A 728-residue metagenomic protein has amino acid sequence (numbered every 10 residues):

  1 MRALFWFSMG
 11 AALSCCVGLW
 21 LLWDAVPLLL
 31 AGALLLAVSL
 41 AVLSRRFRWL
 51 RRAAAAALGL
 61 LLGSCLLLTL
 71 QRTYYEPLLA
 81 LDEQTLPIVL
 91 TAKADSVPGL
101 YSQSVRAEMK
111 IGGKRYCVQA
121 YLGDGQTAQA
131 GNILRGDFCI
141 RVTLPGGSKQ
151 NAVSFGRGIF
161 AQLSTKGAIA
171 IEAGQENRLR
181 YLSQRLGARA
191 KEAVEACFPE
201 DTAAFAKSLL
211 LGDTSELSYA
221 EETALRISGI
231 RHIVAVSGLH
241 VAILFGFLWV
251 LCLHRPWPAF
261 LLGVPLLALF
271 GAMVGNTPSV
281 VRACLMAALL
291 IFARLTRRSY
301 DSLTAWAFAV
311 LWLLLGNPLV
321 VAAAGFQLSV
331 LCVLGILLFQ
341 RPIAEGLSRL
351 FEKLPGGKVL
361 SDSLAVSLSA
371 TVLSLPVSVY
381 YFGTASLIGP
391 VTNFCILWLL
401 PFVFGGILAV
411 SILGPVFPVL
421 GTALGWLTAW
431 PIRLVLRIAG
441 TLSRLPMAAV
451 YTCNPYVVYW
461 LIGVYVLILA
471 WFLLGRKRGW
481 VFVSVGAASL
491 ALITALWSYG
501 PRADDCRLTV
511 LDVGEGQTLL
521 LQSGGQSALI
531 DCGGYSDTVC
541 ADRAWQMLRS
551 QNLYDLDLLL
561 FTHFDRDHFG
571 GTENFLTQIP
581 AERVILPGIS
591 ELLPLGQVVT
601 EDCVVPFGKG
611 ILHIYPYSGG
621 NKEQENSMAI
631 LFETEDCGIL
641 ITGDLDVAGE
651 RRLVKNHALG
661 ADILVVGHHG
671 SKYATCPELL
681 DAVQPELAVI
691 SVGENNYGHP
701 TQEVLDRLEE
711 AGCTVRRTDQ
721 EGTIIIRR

Functional and structural regions predicted by a protein language model:
M1-L79, R178, R282: N-terminal leader/targeting segments
R2, W6, S14, L36 (+8 more regions): Hydrophobic alpha-helical transmembrane segments in multi-pass membrane proteins
G18-L29, F47, A324, S386-L387 (+2 more regions): Membrane-helix interface and helix-disruption motif detector
G63-H232, D542-R549, D555, I589 (+3 more regions): Membrane-interface helix/helix-cap signal primarily in integral membrane proteins
D95-P98, G325, V513: Feature for secretory/organellar precursors and membrane-associated catalytic proteins
K110-G113, Y121-D137, N151-V153, G174-Q175 (+2 more regions): Non-globular, low-confidence helical/coil segments that flank catalytic cores
G158-M286, I291-F292, L558, G638-G643 (+3 more regions): Aromatic-rich juxtamembrane segments at the membrane interface
L179-F198, F205, D213, E221 (+12 more regions): Hydrophobic alpha-helical segments of integral membrane proteins, encompassing both true transmembrane helices
